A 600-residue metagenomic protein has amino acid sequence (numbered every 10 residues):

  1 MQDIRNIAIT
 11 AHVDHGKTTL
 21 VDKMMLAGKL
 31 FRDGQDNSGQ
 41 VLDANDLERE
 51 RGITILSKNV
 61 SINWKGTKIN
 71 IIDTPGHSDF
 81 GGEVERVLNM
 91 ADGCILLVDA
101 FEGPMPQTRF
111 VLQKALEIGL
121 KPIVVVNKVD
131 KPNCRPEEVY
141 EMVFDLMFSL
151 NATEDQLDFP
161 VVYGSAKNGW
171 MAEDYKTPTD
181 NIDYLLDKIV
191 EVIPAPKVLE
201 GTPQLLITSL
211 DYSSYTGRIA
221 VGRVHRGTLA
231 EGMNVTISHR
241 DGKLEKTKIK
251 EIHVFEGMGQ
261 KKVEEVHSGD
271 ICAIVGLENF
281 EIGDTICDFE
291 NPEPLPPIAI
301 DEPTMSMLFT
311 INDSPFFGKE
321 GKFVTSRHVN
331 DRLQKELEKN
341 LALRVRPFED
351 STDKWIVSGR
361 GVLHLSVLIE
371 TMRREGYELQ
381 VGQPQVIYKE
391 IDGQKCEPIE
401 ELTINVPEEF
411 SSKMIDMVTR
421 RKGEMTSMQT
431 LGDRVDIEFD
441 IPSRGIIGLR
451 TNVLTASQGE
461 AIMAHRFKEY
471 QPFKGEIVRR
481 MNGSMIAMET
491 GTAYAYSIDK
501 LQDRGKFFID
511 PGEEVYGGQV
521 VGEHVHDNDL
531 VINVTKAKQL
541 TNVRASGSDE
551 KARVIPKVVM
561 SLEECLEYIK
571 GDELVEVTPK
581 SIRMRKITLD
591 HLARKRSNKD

Functional and structural regions predicted by a protein language model:
M1-V98, E102-P104, M142, L210-S213: P-loop NTPase switch module centered on the Walker A-proximal segment
Q2-T19, A91, F101-Q113, G119-K121 (+15 more regions): Conserved structured catalytic cores and adjacent interaction surfaces of nucleotide-binding/hydrolyzing enzymes
D14, L20, G52, D73 (+18 more regions): Residue-level signature of catalytic and energy-coupling elements of molecular machines, predominantly ATP/GTP-dependent
T19, K23-M24, E83-R86, M90 (+5 more regions): Alpha-helical scaffold elements adjacent to nucleotide-binding pockets in ATP/GTP-utilizing enzyme cores
D36-L42, L150-V162, P196-L206, G242-F255 (+8 more regions): Interdomain boundary/hinge elements
K121, K131-E191: Canonical P-loop GTPase G-domain recognition
Q204-M307, F317-K319, N482, G491-T541 (+2 more regions): Conserved nucleotide-binding/hydrolysis modules and their immediate coupling elements across P-loop/ASCE NTPase motors
S314-E338, K551, I555: A short, contiguous, amphipathic alpha-helix enriched in charged residues
